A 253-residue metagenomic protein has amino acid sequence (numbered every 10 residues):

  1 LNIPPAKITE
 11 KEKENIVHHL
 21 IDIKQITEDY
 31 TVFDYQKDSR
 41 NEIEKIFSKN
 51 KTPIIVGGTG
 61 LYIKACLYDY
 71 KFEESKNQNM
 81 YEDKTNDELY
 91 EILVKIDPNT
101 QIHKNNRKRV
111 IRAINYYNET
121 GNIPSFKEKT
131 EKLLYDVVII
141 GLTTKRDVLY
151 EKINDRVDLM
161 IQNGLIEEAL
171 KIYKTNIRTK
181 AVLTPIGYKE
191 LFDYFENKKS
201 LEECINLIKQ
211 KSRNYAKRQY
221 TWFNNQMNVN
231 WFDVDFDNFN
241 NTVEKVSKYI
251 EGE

Functional and structural regions predicted by a protein language model:
L1-E253: Phosphate/pyrophosphate-binding catalytic cores of soluble transferases and nucleic-acid-acting enzymes
